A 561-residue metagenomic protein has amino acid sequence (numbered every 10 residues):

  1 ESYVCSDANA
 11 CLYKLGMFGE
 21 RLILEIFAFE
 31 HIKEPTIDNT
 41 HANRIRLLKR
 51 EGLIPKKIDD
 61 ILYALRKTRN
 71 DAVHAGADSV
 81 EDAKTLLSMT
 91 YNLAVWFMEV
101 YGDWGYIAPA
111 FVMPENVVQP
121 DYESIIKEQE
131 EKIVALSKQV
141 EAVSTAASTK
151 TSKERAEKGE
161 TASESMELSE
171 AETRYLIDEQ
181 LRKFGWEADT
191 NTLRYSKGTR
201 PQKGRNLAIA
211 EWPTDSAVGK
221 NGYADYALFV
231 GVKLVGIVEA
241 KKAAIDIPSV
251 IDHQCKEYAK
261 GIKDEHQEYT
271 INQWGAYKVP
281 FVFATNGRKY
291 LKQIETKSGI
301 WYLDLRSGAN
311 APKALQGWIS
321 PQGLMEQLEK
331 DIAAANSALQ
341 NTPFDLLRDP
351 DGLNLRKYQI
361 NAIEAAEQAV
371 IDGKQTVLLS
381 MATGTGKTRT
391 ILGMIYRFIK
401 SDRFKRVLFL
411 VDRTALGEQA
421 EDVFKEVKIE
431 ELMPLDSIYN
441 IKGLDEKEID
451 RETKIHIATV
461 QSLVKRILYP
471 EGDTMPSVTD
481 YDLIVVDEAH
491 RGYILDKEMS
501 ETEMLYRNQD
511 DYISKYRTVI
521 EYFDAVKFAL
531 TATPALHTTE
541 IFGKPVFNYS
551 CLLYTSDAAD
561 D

Functional and structural regions predicted by a protein language model:
E1-E130: Amphipathic alpha-helical interface elements
M98-R406, A415, Q419-E430, E452-I455 (+3 more regions): ATP-dependent helicase/translocase motor core
T383, Y512-T538: Conserved helicase ATPase motor motifs in RecA-like P-loop NTPase domains
G443-H456: Conserved motor-coupling elements within RecA-like helicase/translocase cores
H456-L483, Y493-I513: Conserved RecA-like ASCE ATPase "motif II neighborhood" in helicase/translocase motors
E488: Walker B catalytic acidic pair
G543-L553: A short helix-turn-beta junction within AAA+ P-loop NTPase domains corresponding to the substrate/partner-engaging
Y554-D561: Conserved small/polar residues in nucleotide/adenosyl-binding loops
